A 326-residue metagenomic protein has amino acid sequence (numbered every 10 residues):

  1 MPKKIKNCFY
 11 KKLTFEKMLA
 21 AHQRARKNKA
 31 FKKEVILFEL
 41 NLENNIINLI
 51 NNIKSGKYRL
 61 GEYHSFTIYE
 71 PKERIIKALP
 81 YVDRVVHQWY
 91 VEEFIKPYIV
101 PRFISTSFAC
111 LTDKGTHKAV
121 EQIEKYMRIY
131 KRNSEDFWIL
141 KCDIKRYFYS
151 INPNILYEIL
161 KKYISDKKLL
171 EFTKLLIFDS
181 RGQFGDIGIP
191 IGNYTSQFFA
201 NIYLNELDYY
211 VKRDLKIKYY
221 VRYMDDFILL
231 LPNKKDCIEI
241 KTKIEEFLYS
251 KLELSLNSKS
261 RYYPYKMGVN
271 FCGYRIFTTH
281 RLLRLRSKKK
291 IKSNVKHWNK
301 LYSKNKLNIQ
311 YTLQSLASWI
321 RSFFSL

Functional and structural regions predicted by a protein language model:
M1-I47: Non-catalytic, polymerase-adjacent accessory regions of viral genome-replication enzymes
P2, N28-I36, G61-H87, R102-G115 (+1 more regions): Short, conserved non-catalytic motifs in the polymerase core
K4-C8, E93-C142, R146-Y149: Active-site-proximal segment of RNA-dependent polymerases
E16-L19, E43, I47, D83-Q88 (+10 more regions): Non-catalytic, well-ordered alpha-helical scaffold segments
E39-K57, E62-S65: N-terminal juxtadomain amphipathic helix that follows a signal peptide/anchor or precedes a small N-terminal auxiliary
N45, N52, E124-M224, I228-K243 (+2 more regions): Conserved polymerase palm-domain catalytic core
L79, Q88, F184-G185, I238-E239 (+1 more regions): Right-hand nucleic-acid polymerase module
I164, E245-E253: A common structural junction motif
